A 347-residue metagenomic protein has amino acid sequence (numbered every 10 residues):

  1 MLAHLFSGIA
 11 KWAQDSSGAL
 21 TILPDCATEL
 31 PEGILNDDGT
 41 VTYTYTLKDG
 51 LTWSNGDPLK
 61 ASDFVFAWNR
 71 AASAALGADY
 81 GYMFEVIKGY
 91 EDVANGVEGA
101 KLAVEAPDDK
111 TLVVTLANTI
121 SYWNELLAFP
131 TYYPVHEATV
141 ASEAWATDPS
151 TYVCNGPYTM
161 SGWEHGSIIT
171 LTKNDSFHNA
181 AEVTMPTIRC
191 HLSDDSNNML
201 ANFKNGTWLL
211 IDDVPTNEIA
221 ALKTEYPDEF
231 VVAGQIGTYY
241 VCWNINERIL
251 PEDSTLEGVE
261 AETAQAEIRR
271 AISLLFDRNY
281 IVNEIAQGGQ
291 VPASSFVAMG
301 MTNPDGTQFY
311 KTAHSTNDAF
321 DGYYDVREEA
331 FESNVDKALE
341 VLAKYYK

Functional and structural regions predicted by a protein language model:
M1-A3, L23-A27, W123-Y133, C242 (+1 more regions): A structural "hinge/loop" feature
M1-N36, V153: N-terminal lobe/hinge region of extracytoplasmic solute-binding protein
Q14, L116-T187, N197-N198, N205: Gly/Pro-rich hinge or "lid" segments in bacterial periplasmic/extracellular proteins
A19, Y43, V114, A180-H191: A local structural motif
T28-Y80, V113, N202, V259-T263 (+1 more regions): Aromatic- and charge-enriched surface segment that lines or borders ligand/interaction sites
T44-T46, D63-V65, L76-E137: Surface-exposed binding/hinge segments that line and control ligand-binding clefts or catalytic entry sites
S161-T172, R189-E252, N279, N283-I285 (+1 more regions): Extracellular/periplasmic solute-recognition and catalytic clefts
T263-K347: Append "and occasionally in soluble cytosolic enzymes with long acidic Gly/Pro-rich linkers
